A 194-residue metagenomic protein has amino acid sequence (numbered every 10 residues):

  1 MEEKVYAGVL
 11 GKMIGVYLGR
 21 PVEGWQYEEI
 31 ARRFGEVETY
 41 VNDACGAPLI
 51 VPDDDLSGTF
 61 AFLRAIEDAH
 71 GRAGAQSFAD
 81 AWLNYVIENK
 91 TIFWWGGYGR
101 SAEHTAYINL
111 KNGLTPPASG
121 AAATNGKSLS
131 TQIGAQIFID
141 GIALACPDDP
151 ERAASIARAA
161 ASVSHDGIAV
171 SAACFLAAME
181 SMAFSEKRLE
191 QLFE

Functional and structural regions predicted by a protein language model:
M1-E194: Structured, active/binding-site neighborhoods that engage oxygen-rich ligands
